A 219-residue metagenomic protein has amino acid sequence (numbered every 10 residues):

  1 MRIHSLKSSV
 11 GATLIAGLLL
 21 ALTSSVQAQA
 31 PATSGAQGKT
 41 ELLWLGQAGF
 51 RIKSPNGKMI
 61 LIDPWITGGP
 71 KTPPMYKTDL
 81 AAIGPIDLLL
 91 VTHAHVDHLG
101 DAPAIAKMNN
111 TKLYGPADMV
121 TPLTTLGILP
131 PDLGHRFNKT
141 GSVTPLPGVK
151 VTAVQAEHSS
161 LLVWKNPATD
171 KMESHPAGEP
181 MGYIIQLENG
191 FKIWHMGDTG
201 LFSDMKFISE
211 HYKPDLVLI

Functional and structural regions predicted by a protein language model:
M1-L14: Bacterial N-terminal signal peptides that target proteins for export
G11-T23: Bacterial N-terminal signal peptides
V26-A28: Boundary at the C-terminal end of the N-terminal hydrophobic targeting segment
A30-K39, A117-F191: Metallo-beta-lactamase
Q37-W65: Mature N-terminal segment immediately following signal peptide/propeptide cleavage in secreted/periplasmic
K39-E41, L88, K107-K112, F191-I193: Short active-site oxyanion
P55-H95, G100-K107, G115, P130 (+2 more regions): Pre-active-site segment of Zn-dependent metallo-hydrolases
T111, K213-I219: Proline-aspartate-enriched helix->loop->beta-strand connector
